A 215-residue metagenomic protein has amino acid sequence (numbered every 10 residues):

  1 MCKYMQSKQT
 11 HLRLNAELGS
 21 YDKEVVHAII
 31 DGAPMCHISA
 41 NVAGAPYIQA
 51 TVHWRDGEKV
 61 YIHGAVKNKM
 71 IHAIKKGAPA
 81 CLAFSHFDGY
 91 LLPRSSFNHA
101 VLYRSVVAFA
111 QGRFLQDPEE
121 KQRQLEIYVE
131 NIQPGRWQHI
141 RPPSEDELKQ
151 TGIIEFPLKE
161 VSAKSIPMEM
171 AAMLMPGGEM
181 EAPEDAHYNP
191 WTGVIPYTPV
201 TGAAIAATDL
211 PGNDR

Functional and structural regions predicted by a protein language model:
M1-Q9, Q116-R215: C-terminal edge-of-domain segments
Y4-Y61, H72: An N-terminal domain-cap segment
I30, A73-I74, Y128, F156: A generic structural signal for nonpolar/aromatic side chains embedded in well-ordered alpha-helices
K59, P79, Q111, E160-S162: Structural motif
K59-Y61, C81, E155: General beta-strand recognition
K67-I127: Short, structured beta-strand-loop surface elements
